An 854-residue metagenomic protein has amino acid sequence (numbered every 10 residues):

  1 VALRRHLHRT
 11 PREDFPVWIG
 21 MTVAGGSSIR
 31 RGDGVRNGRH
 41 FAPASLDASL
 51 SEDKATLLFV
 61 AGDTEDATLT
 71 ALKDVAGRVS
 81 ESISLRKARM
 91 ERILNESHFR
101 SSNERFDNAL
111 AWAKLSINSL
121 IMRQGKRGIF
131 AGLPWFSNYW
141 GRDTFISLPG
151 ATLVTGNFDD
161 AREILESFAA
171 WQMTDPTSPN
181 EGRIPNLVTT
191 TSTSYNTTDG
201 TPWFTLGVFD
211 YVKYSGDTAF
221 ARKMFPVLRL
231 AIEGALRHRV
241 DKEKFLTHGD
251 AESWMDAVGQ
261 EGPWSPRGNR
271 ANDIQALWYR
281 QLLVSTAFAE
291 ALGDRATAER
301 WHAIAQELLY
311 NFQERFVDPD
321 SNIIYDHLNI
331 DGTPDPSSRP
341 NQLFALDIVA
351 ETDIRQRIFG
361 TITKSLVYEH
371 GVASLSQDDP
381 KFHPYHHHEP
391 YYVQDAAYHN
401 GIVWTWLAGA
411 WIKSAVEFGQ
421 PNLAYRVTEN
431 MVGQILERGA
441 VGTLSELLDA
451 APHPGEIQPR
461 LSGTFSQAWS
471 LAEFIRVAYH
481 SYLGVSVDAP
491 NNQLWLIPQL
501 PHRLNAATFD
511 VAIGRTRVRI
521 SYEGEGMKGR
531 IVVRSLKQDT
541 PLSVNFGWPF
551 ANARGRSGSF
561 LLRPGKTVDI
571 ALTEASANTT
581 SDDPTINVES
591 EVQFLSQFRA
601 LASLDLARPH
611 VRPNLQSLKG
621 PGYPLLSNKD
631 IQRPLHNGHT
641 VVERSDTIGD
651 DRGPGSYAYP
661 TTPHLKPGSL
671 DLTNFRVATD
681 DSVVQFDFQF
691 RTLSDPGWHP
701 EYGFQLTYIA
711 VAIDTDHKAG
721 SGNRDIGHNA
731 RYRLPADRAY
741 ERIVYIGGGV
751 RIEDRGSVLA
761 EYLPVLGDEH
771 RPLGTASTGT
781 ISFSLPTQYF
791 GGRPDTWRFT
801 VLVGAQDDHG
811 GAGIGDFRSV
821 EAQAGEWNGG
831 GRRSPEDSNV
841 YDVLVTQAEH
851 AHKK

Functional and structural regions predicted by a protein language model:
V1-N138, T218-F220, R229-L236, A289-R300 (+2 more regions): Acidic/polar, glycine-enriched structural segments that form the non-catalytic walls/loops of the carbohydrate-binding
G34-H40, A88-R222, R270, Y325 (+2 more regions): Substrate-binding groove/exosite segments of carbohydrate-active enzymes
F136-Y139, T193-Y214, V317-S365, H387-L504: C-terminal capping/lid segments that line or modulate ligand- or cofactor-binding pockets
P179-N180, R239-H248, E252, G268-A271 (+9 more regions): Catalytic cores of carbohydrate-active enzymes
R503-G547: Carbohydrate-binding surface patches
V518-Y522, K528-L536, S682-L693, I781-T787: Short, well-ordered beta-strand segments enriched in hydrophobic/aromatic residues
R612-N628, H636, F704, A712-D737 (+1 more regions): Acidic/polar low-complexity flexible segments
K619-I648, P654-G748, D808-G811: Surface-exposed, glycine/proline- and aromatic-rich loop segments on solvent-exposed faces across compartments
